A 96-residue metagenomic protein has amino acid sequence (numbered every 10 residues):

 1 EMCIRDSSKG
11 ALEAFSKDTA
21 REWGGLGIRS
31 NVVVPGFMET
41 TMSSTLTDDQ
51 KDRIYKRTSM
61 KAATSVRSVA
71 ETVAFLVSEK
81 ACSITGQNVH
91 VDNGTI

Functional and structural regions predicted by a protein language model:
M2-I4: Short, small-residue-biased leader/transition segments that mark boundaries at the very start of proteins
S8, S16: Active-site helix of classical SDR
K17, R21-G25, C82: Alpha-helical segment proximal to the catalytic Tyr-Lys
W23-G25, M38, T64, V77: A short hydrophobic alpha-helix cap/turn motif
G25-I28, K56-R57, E79-K80, Q87: Short coil/turn segments at alpha/beta junctions that flank glycine-rich nucleotide-binding fingerprints
V34-T45: Short, flexible catalytic-loop segment of classical short-chain dehydrogenase/reductase
D49-S68: Catalytic Tyr-x(3-8)-Lys segment
A62-V91: C-terminal substrate-recognition "lid" of short-chain dehydrogenase/reductases
